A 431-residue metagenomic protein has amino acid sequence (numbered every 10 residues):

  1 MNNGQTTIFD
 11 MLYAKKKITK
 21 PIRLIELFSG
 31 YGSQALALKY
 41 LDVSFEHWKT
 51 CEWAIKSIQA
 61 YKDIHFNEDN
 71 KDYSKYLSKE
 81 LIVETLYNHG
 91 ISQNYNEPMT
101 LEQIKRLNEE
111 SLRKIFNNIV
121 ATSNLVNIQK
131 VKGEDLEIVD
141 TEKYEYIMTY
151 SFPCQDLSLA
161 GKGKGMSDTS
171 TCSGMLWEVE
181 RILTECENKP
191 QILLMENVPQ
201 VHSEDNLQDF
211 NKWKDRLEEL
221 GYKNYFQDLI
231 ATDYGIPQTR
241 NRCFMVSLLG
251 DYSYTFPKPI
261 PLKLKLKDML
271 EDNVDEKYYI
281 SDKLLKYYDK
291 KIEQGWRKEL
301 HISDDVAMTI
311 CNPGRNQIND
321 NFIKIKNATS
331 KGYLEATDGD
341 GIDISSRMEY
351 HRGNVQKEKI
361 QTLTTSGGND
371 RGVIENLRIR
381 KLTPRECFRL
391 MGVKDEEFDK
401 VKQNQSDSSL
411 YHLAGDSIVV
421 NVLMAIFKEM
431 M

Functional and structural regions predicted by a protein language model:
N2-K189, P199-E204, Q208-N211, E218: Core alpha/beta nucleotide-donor-binding catalytic domains of modification enzymes
L12-T19, K114-I115, K298-I302, R352-N354 (+1 more regions): Short boundary motifs at domain starts and secondary-structure transition points
L112, V131-I147, F152-T362, S366 (+1 more regions): Class I S-adenosyl-L-methionine
M175, E386, I418-V422: Catalytic-loop motifs flanking and including active-site residues across diverse enzymes
D289, L334, P384-K394: Mobile gating loops/cap/lid regions near enzyme active sites that modulate substrate access
D395-S409: Active-site and glycan-interaction determinants of carbohydrate-active enzymes
H412-E429: Cytochrome P450 heme-iron axial ligand motif
